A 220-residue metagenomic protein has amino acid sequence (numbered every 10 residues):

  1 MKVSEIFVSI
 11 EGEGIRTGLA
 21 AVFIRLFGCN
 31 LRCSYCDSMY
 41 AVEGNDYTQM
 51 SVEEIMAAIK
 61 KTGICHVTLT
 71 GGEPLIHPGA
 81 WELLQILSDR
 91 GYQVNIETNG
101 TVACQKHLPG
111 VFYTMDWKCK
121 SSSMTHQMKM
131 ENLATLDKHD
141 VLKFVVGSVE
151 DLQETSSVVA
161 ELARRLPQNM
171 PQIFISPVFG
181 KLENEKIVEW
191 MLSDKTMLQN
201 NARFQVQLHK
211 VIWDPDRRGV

Functional and structural regions predicted by a protein language model:
M1, V8, A20-A21, F27 (+1 more regions): Conserved Radical SAM active-site core
S9-G14: A short beta-strand-turn-helix
A21-F27, K120-T125: Short, functional N-terminal and low-complexity linear motifs
M56, L75-V220: Conserved AdoMet/S-adenosylmethionine-binding subsite of the radical SAM
